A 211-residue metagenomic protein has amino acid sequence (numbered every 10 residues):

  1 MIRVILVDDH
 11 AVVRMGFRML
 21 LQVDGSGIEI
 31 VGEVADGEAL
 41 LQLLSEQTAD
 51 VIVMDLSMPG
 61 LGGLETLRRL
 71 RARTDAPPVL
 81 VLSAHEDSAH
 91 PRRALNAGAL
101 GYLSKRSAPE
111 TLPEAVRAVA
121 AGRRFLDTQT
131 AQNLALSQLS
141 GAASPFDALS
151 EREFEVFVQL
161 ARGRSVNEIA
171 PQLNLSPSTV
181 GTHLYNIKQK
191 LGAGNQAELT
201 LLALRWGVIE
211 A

Functional and structural regions predicted by a protein language model:
D8, D55, S83: Active-site residues of response regulator receiver
A11-G32: Two-component/phosphorelay signaling modules centered on CheY-like receiver
E33-V51: Acidic, metal-coordinating helix/loop segments flanking the phosphotransfer/catalytic sites of two-component signaling
D36-A39, P59-E65: Acidic catalytic/metal-coordinating carboxylates
Q42, L64-D75: Short amphipathic alpha-helix used as the core "switch/output" element in two-component signaling
H85-E86, S178: Short, conserved "switch-loop" micro-motifs in signal-transduction and mechanochemical regulators
A89-N96, G101-D147, E151, E155 (+2 more regions): Short, flexible helix-to-coil linker/hinge segments that flank and couple to helix-turn-helix
S165-E198: Recognition helix of helix-turn-helix DNA-binding domains
